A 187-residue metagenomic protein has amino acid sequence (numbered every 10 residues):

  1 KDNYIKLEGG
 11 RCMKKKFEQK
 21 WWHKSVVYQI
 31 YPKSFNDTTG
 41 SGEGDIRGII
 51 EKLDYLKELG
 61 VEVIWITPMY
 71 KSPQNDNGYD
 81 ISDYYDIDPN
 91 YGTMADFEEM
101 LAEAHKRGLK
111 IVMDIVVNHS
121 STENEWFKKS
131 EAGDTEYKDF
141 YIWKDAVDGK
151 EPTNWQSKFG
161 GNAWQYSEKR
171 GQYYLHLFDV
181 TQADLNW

Functional and structural regions predicted by a protein language model:
K1-C12: Short, Lys/Arg-enriched N-terminal segments with co-localized hydrophobic residues within the first ~10-30 amino acids
M13-W187: Acidic/aromatic-lined carbohydrate-recognition and catalytic surfaces of CAZymes acting on diverse glycans
